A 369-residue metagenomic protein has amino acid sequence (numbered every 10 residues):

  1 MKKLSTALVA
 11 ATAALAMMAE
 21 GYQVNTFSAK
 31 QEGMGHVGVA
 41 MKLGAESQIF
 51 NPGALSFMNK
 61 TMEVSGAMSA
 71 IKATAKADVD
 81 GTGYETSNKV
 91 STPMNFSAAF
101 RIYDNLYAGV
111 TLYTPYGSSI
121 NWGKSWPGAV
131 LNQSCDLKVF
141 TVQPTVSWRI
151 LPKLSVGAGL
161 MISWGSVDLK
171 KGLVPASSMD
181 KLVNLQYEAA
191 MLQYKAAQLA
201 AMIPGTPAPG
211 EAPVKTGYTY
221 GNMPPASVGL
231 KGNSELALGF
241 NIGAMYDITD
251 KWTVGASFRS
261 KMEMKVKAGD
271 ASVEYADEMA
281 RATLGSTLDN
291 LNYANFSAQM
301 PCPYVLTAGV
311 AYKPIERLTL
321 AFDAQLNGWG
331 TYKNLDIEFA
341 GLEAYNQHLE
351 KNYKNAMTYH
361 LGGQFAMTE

Functional and structural regions predicted by a protein language model:
M1-A19: Gram-negative bacterial Sec-dependent N-terminal signal peptides
V9-A10, V37, V266: Enrichment for repetitive, rod-forming helical segments
A14-L15, E63, S155: Hydrophobic alpha-helical membrane context
E20-G33, K60, A77-E85, S91-E369: Outer-membrane beta-barrel porins/channels
Q31-Q48: N-terminal targeting signals for Sec/Tat export/insertion, comprising classic cleavable signal peptides
H36-V39, E63-K76, G83: Short strand-turn segments of transmembrane beta-barrel domains in outer membranes, especially the first one or two
A45-I71: N-terminal, post-signal-peptide region of Sec/Tat-exported proteins
